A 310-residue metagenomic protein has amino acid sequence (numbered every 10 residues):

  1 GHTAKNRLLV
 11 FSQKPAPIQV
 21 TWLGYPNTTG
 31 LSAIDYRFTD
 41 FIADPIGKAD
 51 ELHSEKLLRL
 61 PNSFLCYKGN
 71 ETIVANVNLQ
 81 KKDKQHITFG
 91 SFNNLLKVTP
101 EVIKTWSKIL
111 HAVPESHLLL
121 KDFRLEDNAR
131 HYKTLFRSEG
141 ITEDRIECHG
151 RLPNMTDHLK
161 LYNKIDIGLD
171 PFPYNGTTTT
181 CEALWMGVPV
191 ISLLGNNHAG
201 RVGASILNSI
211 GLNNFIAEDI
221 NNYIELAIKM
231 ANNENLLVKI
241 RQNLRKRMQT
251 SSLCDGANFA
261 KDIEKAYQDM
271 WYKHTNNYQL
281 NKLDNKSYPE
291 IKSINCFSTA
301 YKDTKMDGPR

Functional and structural regions predicted by a protein language model:
G1-A16, V20-L31, N154-V202: A donor-sugar binding/catalytic signature common to diverse glycosyltransferases and related nucleotide-sugar
Q13-L79: Active-site-proximal region of nucleotide-activated glycan assembly enzymes, centered on histidine/acidic-rich loops
W22, T39-D40, F92, K121 (+5 more regions): Generic beta-strand/beta-sheet core signal
N62-P153, D157, L161-N163, L280 (+1 more regions): Conserved catalytic-core segment of nucleotide-activated headgroup transferases in glycan assembly
N93-L95, K108, R124, A129-T134 (+3 more regions): C-terminal amphipathic helix plus adjacent low-complexity, charged tail appended to glycosyltransferase catalytic
T105-A112, L135-E139, L161-K164, G168-P171 (+9 more regions): Generic, well-ordered alpha-helical scaffold segments in large soluble proteins
E143, P171-G256: Catalytic binding pocket for nucleotide-activated donors in carbohydrate/polymer assembly enzymes
